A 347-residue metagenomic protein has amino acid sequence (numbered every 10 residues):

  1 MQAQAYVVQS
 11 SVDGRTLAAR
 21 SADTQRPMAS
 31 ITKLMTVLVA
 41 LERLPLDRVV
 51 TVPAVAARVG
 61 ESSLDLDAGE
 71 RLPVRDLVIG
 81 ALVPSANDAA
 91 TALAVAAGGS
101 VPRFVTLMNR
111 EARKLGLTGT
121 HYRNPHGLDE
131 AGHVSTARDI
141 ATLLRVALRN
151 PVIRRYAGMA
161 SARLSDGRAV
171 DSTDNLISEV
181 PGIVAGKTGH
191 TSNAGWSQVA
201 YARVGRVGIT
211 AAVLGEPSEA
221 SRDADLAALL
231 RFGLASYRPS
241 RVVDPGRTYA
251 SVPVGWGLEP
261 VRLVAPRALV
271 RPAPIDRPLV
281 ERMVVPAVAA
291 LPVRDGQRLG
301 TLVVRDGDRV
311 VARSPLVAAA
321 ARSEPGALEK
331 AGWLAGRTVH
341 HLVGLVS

Functional and structural regions predicted by a protein language model:
M1-R154: Active-site-adjacent loops and short helices of periplasmic peptidoglycan-processing enzymes
T118-H121, D129-S347: Domain-terminus/edge residues, biased toward the C-terminal soluble/receptor-binding domains of extracytoplasmic
